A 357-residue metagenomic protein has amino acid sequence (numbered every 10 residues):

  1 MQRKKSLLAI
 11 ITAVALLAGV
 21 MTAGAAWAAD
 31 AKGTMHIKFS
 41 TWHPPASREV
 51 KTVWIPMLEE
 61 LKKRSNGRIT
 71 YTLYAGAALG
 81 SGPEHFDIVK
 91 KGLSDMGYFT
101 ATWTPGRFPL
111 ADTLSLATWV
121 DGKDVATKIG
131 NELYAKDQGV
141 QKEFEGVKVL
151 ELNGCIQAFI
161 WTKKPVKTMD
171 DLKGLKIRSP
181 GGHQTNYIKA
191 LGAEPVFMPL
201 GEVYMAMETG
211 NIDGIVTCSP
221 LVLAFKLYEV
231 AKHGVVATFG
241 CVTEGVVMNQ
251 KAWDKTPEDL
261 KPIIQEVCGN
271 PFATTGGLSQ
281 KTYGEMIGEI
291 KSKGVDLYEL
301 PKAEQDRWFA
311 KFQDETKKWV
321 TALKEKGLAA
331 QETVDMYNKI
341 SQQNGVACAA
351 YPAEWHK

Functional and structural regions predicted by a protein language model:
M1-A13: Bacterial N-terminal signal peptides that target proteins for export
I11-T22: Bacterial N-terminal signal peptides
W27-V125, G139-K357: N-terminal secretory/targeting leader peptides
K136: Divalent-metal coordination cores built from histidine and acidic residues
